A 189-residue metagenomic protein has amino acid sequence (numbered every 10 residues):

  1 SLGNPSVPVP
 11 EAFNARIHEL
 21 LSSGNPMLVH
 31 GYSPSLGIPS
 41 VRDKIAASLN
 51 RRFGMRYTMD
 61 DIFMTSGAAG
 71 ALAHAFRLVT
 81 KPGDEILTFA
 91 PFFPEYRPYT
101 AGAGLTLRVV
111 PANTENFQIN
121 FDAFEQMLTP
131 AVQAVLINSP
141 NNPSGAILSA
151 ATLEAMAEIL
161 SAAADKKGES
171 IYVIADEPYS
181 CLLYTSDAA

Functional and structural regions predicted by a protein language model:
S1-G67, H74: N-terminal small-domain helix-loop-helix segment of the aminotransferase-like
G3-V7, I38, A69, F93-P94 (+2 more regions): Short, solvent-exposed loop/turn segments at secondary-structure junctions
Y57-I62, P82-E85, A131, E169-S170: Short acidic capping loops at alpha-helix termini that bridge into adjacent secondary structure
S66-G70, H74-R77, T88-L105: Substrate-binding/gating loop at the entrance of the active-site cleft, primarily in PLP-dependent aminotransferase-like
A90, V109-N113: Short beta->alpha connector loops at strand-helix junctions that form conserved, small/polar/Pro-enriched
T114-L183: Active-site phosphate-binding strand-loop segment of PLP-dependent enzymes
Y184-A189: Conserved small/polar residues in nucleotide/adenosyl-binding loops
